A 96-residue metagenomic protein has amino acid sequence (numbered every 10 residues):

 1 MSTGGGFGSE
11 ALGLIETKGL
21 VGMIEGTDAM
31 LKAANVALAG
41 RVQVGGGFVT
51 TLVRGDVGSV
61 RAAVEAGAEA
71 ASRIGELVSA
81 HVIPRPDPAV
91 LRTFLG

Functional and structural regions predicted by a protein language model:
M1-G96: Terminal helix-to-tail segments of small alpha-helical proteins
